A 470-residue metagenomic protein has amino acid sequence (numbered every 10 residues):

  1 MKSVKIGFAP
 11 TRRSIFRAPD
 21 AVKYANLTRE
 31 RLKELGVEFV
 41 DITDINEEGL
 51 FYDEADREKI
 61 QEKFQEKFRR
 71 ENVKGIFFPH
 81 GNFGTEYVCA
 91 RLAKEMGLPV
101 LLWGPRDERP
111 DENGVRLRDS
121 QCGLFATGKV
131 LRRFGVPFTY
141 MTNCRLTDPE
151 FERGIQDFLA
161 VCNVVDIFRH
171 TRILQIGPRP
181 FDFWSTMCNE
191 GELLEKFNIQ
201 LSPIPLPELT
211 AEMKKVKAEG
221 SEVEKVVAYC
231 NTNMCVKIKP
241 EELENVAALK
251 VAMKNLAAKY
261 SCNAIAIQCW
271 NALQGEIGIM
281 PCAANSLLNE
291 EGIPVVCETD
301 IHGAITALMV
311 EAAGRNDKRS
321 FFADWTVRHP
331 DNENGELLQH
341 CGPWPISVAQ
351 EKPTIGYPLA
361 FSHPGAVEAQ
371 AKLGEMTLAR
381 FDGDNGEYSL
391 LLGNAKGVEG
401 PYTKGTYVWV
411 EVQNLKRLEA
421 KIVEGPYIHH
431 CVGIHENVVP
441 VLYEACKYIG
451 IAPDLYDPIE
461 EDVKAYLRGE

Functional and structural regions predicted by a protein language model:
M1-L35: N-terminal basic/disordered segments at the start of proteins
S3-I6, G104, E108-V226, C230-M234 (+1 more regions): Cap/lid and interdomain-hinge subdomains that line or gate substrate/regulatory clefts in soluble alpha/beta enzymes
N26, S362-E470: Extended hydrophobic packing segments that form well-structured cores
R29-L50, P137-N143, I199-P205: Short beta-strand elements in bilobed, periplasmic/extracellular small-molecule ligand-binding domains
V37-F68, A211-G220: N-terminal beta-loop-helix "entrance" segment that forms/cooperates in small-molecule cofactor or anionic ligand
D56-V73, L92, V251-K259: Short, well-structured alpha-helical segments in soluble
K225-V226, T232-A313: Long, internal scaffold/assembly segments composed of regular secondary structure
N289-K404: C-terminal catalytic subdomain
